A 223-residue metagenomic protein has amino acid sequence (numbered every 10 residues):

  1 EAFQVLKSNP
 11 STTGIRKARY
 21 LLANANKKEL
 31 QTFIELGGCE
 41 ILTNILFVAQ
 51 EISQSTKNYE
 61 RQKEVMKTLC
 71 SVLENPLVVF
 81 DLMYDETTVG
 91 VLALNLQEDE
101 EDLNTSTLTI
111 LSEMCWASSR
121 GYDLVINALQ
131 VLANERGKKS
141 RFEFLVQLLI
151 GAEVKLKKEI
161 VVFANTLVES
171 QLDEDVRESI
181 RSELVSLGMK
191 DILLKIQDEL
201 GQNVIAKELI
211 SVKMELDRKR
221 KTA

Functional and structural regions predicted by a protein language model:
E1-A223: Extended acidic/polar regulatory tracts at the flanks of large eukaryotic scaffold/adaptor proteins
